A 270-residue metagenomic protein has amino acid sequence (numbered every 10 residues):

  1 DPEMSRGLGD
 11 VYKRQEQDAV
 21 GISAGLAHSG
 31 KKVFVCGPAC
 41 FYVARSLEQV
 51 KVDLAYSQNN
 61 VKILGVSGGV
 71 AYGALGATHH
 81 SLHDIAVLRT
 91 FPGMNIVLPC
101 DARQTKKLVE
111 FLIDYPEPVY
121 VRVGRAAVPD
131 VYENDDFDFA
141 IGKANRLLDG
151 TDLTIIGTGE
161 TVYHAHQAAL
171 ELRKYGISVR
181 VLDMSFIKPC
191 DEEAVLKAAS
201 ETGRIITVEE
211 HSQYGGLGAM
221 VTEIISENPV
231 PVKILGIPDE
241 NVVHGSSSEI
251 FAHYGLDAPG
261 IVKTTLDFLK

Functional and structural regions predicted by a protein language model:
D1-Y12: Single conserved hydrophobic/aromatic residue that forms the stacking wall/gate of nucleotide- or nucleobase-binding
R6, Q15-A27: N-terminal glycine-rich anion-binding loops that anchor highly charged ligand groups
R6, Y72, G124-K270: Thiamine diphosphate
Q15-V20, V43, A102-T105, F186-D191: Short acidic loop-to-helix transition motifs that present clustered carboxylates
E16-D18, R103-K106, V128-P129, E240-V243: A short acidic, often aromatic-flanked loop/helix-cap motif at beta-alpha or helix-coil junctions that lines enzyme
A19-I22, L82, P231: Structured alpha-helical segments in the cores of large, soluble enzyme domains
L26-T154, V179, I224: Conserved thiamine diphosphate
